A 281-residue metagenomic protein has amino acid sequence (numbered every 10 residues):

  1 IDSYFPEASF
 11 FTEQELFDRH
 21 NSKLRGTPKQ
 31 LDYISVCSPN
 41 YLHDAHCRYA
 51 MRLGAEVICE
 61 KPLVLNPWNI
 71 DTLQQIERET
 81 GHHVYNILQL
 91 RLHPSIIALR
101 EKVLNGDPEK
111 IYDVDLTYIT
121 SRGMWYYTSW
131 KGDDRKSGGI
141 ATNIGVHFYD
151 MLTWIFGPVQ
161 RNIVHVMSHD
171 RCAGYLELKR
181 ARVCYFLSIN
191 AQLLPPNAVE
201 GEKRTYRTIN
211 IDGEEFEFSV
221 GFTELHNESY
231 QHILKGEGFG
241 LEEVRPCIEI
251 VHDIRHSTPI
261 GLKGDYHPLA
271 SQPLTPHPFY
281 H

Functional and structural regions predicted by a protein language model:
I1-P6: N-terminal Rossmann-like dinucleotide-binding module
A8-Q75: Beta-loop-alpha module in the N-terminal Rossmann-like domain of NAD(P)-dependent dehydrogenases, especially those
Y33, A45, T72, P94 (+5 more regions): Alpha-helical elements of Rossmann-like donor-binding domains used by nucleotide-donor carbohydrate transfer enzymes
Y33-S35, Q231-H281: C-terminal helix-rich "cap/oligomerization" subdomain common to oxidoreductases
V36, V57-E60, V84-I87, I163-V164: Short catalytic-loop micro-motif centered on adjacent basic/acidic residues
Y41, V64-M124: A contiguous active-site-proximal alpha/beta segment in oxidoreductase catalytic domains
M124-L194, E242-E249, A270: Rossmann-like dinucleotide-binding domain that binds NAD(P)(H)
C172-E224: C-terminal substrate-binding/catalytic lobe of Rossmann-fold NAD(P)-dependent oxidoreductases
